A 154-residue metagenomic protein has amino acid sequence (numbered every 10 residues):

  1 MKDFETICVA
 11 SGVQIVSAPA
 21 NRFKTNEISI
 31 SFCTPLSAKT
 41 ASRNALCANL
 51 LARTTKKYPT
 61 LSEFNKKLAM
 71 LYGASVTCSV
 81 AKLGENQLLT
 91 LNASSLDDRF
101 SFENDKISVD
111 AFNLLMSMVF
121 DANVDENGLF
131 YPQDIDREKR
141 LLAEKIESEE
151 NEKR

Functional and structural regions predicted by a protein language model:
M1-E5, L51, T60-K66: N-terminal start-of-chain detector that recognizes signal peptides and the immediate post-cleavage beginning
M1-N26: N- or domain-start disorder-to-order transition segments that initiate the globular core
T6-S11, T54-K56, L68-Y72: A short linear-motif detector with a strong N-terminal bias
A18, K24-R43, L61-S117, D121 (+2 more regions): M16 family metallopeptidases and their MPP-like homologs
N44-R53: Active-site SXXK
T54-K57, D98-F102, D121-Y131: Short, polar/flexible loop-turn hinges at active-site or ligand-entry regions and domain interfaces
N127-K139, R154: Short, surface-exposed recognition loops or helix-turn segments adjacent to catalytic cores
